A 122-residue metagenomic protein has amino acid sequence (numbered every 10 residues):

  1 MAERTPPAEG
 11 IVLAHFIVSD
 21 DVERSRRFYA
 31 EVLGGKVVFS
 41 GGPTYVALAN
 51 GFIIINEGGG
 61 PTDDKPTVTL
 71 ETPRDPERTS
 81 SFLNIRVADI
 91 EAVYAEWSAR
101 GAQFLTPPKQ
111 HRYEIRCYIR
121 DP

Functional and structural regions predicted by a protein language model:
M1-A14, K36-I85, A92-R120: Vicinal oxygen chelate
F16-V22: Conserved beta-strand-loop-alpha-helix junction that forms the acyl-donor binding cleft
S19, N84-V87: Short, solvent-exposed loop/helix junctions and linker helices that flank or host conserved functional motifs
R24-S25, A92: Short Gly/charged-rich anion-binding patches and loops
S25-A30, W97: Conserved active-site tyrosine of GNAT-family acetyltransferases
